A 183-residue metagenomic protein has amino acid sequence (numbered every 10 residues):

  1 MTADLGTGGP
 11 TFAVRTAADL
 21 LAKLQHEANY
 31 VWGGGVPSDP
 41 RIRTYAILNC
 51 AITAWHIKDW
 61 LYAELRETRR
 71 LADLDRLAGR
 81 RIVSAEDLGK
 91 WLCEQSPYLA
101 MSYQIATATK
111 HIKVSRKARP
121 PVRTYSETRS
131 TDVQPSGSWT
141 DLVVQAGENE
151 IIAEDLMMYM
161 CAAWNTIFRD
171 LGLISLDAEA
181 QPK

Functional and structural regions predicted by a protein language model:
T2-L48, R69-K183: Acidic, Ser/Thr/Gly/Pro-rich intrinsically disordered interaction regions
A51-R69, I112: Extended, well-ordered alpha-helical segments in internal regulatory regions
